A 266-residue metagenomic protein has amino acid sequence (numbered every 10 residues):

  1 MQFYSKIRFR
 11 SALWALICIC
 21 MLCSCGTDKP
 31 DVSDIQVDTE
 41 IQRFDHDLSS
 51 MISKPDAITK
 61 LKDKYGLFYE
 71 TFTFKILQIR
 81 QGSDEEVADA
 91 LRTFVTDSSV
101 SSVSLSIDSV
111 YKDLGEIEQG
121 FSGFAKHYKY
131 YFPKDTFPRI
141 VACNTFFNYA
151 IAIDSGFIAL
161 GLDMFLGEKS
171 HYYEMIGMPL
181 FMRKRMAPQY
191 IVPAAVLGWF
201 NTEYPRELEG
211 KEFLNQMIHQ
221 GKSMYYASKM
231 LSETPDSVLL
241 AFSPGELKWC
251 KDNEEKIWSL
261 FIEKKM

Functional and structural regions predicted by a protein language model:
Q2-L13: Bacterial N-terminal signal peptides that target proteins for export
F3-S5, G66, E70, V95 (+1 more regions): Compositionally biased, intrinsically disordered low-complexity regions enriched in proline and serine
L13-A15, D28: Generic short amphipathic/hydrophobic targeting helices enriched at N-termini, encompassing Sec-type signal peptides
M21-S24: C-terminal motif of bacterial Sec signal peptides marking the signal peptidase cleavage site
G26-T93: N-terminal mature-domain "stem" immediately C-terminal to a signal peptide or N-terminal signal-anchor/transmembrane
R92-M266: Acidic/His-rich structured neighborhood in mature extracellular/periplasmic domains
